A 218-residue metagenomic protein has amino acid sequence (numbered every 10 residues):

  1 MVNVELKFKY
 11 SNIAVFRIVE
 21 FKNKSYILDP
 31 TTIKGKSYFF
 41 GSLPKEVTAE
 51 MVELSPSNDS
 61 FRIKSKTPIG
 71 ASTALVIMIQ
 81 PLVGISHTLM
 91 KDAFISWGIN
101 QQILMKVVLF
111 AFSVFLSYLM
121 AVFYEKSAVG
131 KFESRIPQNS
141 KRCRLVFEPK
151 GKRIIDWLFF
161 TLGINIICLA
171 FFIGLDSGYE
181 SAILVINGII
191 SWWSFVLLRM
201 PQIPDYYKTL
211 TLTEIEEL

Functional and structural regions predicted by a protein language model:
M1, K208-L218: Membrane-proximal cytosolic interface modules of multi-pass membrane proteins
M1-N3, S86, M105: Beta-strand-rich luminal/extracellular ectodomains of secretory-pathway glycoproteins, especially N-glycosylated
M1-N58: N-terminal, intrinsically disordered, low-complexity segments that immediately precede the first transmembrane helix
R17-N23, K45-R62, N100-F110, S127-N139: Hydrophobic alpha-helical transmembrane segments
S42-V76, Y206-T211: Cytosolic-side membrane-entry/anchor segment at the start of a transmembrane helix
I63-L82, W157-I166: Transmembrane alpha-helical segments and their cytosolic interface motifs in multi-pass membrane proteins
P68-I69, V76, G84-N100: Active-site nucleophile-His-acid catalytic modules used for acyl/amide transfer and hydrolysis across diverse enzymes
K91, I95-L212: Alpha-helical transmembrane segments forming the membrane-embedded cores of inner-membrane proteins across
